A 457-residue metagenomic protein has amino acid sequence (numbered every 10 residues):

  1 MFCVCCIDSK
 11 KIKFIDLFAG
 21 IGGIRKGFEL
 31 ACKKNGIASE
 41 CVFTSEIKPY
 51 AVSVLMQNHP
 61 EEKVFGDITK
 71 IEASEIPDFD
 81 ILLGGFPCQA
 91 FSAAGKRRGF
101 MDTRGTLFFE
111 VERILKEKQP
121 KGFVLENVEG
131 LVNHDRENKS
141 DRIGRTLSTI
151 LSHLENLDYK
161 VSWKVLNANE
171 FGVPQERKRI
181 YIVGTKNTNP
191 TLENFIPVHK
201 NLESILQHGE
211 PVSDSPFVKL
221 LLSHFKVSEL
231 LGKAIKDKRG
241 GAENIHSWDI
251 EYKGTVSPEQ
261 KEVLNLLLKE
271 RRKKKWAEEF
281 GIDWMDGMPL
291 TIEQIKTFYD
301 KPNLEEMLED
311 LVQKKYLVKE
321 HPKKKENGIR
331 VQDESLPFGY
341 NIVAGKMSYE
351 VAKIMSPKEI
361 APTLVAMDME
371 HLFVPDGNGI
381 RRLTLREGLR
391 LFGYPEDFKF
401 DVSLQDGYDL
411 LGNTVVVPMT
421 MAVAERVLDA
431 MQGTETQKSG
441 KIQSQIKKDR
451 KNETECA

Functional and structural regions predicted by a protein language model:
F2-G122, V128-S148: Core alpha/beta nucleotide-donor-binding catalytic domains of modification enzymes
S9, E176-R177, P357-I360: Short, well-ordered loop/turn elements at secondary-structure boundaries
L17, V64, F195-V198, R381 (+1 more regions): Short conserved micro-motifs on helix faces and helix-strand junctions that flank and scaffold key functional residues
G22, P49, P87-Q89, E129-G130 (+4 more regions): Short, solvent-exposed loop/turn segments at secondary-structure junctions
S74-F79, A94-G345: Class I S-adenosyl-L-methionine
S247-A457: C-terminal target-recognition/interaction regions appended to catalytic cores
